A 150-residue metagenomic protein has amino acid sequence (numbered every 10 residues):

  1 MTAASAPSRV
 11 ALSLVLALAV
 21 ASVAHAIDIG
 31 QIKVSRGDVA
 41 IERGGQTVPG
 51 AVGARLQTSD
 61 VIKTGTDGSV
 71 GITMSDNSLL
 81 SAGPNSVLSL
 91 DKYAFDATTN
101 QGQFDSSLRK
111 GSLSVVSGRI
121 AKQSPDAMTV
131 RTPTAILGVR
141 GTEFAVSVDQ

Functional and structural regions predicted by a protein language model:
M1-L12: Bacterial N-terminal signal peptides that target proteins for export
M1-T2, L18, S112: Helix-centric, low-specificity signal for extended rod-like, repetitive segments
A11-A21: Bacterial N-terminal signal peptides
A26-Q150: Flexible, surface-exposed loop/linker segments and immediately adjacent secondary-structure boundaries
